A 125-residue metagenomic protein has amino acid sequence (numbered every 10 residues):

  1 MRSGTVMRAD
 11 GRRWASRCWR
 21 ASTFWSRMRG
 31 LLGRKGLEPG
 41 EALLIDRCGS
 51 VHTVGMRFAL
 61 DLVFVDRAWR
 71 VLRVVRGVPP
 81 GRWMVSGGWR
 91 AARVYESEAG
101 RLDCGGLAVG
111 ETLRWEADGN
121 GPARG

Functional and structural regions predicted by a protein language model:
M1-G125: Compact, glycine-rich, soluble single-domain proteins
